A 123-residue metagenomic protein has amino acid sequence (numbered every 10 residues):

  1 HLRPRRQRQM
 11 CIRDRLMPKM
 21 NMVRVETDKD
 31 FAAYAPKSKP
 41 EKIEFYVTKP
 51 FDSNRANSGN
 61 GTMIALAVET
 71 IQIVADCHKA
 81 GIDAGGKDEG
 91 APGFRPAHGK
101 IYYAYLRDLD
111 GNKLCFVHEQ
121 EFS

Functional and structural regions predicted by a protein language model:
H1-R8, I12: Single conserved hydrophobic/aromatic residue that forms the stacking wall/gate of nucleotide- or nucleobase-binding
R6, P36, L66-V68: Short beta-strand-to-loop capping motifs
M20-S58, L114-H118: Conserved short beta-strand elements that form part of the metal-binding/catalytic scaffold of enzyme active sites
G59-M63: Short, solvent-exposed beta-strand edge segments and adjacent coil->beta transition regions
A65-L109: Vicinal oxygen chelate
P96-A97, E119-S123: A short acidic/small-residue loop/turn micro-motif
A104-Q120: A cross-kingdom feature marking charged/low-complexity
